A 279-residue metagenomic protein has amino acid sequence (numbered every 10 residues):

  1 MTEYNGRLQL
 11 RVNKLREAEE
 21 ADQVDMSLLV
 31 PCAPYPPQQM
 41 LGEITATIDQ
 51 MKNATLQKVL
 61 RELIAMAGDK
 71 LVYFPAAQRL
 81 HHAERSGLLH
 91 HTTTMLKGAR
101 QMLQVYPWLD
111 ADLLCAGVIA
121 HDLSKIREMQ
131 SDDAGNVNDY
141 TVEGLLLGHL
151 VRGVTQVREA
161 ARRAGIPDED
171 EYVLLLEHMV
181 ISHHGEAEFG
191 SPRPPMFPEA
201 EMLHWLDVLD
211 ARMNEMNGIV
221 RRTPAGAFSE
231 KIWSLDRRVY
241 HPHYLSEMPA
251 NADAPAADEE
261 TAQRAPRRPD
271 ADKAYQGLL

Functional and structural regions predicted by a protein language model:
M1-S27: OB-fold single-stranded nucleic acid-binding module
D22-G144, G165: Acidic/His-rich, divalent-metal-binding segments that scaffold phosphate/diphosphate chemistry
P37, L41, L56-Q57, V173 (+4 more regions): Alpha-helix initiation and N-capping motif
L80, H90, Q101-T223: Divalent metal-dependent catalytic cores for phosphoryl transfer on phosphate-bearing substrates
A211-E215, R222, G226-K231, P242-D253: Extended, charge-rich intrinsically disordered regulatory tails
D236-V239: N-terminal hydrophobic signal/anchor transmembrane helix of membrane proteins
P242-L279: Acidic, low-complexity intrinsically disordered tails
